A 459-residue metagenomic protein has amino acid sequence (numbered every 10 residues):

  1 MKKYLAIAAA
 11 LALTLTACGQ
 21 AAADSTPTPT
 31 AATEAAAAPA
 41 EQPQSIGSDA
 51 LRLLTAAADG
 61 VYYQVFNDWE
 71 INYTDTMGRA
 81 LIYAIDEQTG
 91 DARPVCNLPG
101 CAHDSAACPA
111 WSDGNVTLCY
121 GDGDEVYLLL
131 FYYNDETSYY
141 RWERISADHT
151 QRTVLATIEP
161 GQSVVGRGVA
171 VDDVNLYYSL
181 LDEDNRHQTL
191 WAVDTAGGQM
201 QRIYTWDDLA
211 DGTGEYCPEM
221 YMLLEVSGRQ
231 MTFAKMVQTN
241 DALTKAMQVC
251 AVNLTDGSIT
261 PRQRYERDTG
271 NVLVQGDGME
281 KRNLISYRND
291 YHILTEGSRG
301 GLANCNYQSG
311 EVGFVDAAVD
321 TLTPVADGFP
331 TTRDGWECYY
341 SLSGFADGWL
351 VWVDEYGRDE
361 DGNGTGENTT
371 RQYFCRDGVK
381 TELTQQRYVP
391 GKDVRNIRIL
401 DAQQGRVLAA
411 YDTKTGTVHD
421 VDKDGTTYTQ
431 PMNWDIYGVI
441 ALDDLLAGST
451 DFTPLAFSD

Functional and structural regions predicted by a protein language model:
K2-A8: Sec-dependent signal peptide recognition, specifically the positively charged N-region followed immediately by
T14-A17: C-terminal motif of bacterial Sec signal peptides marking the signal peptidase cleavage site
G19-A21: Bacterial signal peptide processing site
P27-R93: An edge-strand/N-cap motif at the start of beta-rich repeat modules
A38-I46, M77-D104, T137-I158, Q188-A210 (+4 more regions): Surface-exposed loop/turn elements that mediate protein-protein interactions on large endomembrane-trafficking
G47-A57, D104-Y120, G161-D173, L209-S227 (+4 more regions): Repeated scaffold domains used in trafficking and secretory/extracellular systems, primarily beta-propellers
Y62-Q64, N72-Y73, Y127-L130, Y177-S179 (+5 more regions): Residue position within the beta-strands of beta-propeller blades
N67-D68, Y132-N134, D182, V237-T239 (+3 more regions): Residue-level signature of beta-propeller blades and closely related beta-rich strand-turn architectures in secreted
